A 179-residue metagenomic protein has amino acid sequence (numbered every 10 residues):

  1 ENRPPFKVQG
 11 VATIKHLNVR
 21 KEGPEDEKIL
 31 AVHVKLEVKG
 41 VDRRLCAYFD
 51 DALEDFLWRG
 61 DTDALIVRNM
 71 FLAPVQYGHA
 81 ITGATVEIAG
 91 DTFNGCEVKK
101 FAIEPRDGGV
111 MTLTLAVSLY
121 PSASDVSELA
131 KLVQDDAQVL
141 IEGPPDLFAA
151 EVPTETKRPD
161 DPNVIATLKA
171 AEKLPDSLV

Functional and structural regions predicted by a protein language model:
E1-D91: OB-fold ssDNA-binding interfaces and closely related basic DNA-contact patches used across DNA replication/repair
E1-G23, P145-V179: Glycine- and charge-rich intrinsically disordered segments
A31-E37, T112-A116, Q138-L140: Beta-strand secondary-structure signal
G40-D42, A123-V126: Short amphipathic, basic-aromatic surface patches that mediate peripheral association with negatively charged
A80-A116: Extended, solvent-exposed segments with strong compositional bias
I103-D107, S124-V133: Exposed beta-sheet edge/beta-hairpin loop segments within beta-rich domains
T114-S124: Beta-strand/loop nucleic-acid-binding surfaces
E128-E155: Mixed-charge, glycine-accented linear interaction segment located at domain edges/termini
